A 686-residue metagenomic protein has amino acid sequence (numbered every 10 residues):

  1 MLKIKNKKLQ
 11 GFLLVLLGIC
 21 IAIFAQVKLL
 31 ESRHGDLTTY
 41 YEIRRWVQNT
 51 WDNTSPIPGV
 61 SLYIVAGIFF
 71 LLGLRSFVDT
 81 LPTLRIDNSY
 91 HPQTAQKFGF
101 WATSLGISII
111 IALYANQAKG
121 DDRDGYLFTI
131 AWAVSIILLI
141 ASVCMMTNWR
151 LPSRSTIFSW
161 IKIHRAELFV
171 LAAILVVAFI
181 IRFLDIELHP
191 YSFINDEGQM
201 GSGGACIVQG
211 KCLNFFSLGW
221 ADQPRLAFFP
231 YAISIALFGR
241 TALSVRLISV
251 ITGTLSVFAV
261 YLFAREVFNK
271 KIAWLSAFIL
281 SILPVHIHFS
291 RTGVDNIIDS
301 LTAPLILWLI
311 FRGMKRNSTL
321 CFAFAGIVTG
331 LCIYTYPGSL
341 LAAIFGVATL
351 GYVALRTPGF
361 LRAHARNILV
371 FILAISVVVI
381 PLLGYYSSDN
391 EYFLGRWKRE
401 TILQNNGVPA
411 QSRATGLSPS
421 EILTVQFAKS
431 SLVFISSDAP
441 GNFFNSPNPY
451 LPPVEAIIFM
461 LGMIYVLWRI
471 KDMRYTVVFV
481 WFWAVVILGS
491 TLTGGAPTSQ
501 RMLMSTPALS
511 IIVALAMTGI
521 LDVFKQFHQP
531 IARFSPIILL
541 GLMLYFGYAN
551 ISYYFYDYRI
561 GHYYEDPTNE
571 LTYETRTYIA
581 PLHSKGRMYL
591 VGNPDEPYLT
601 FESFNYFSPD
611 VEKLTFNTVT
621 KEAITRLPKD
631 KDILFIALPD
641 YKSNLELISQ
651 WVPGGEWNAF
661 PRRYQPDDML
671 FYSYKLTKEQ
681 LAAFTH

Functional and structural regions predicted by a protein language model:
M1-L168, F324, F345, T349-Y352 (+4 more regions): Membrane-embedded, hydrophobic transmembrane alpha-helices
C144-N148, I306-A323, C332: Membrane-interface transmembrane helices that cradle and orient dolichyl/undecaprenyl
A172, I372-S376, M517-Y553: Signature aromatic-anchored transmembrane alpha helix within multi-pass, membrane-resident enzymes that catalyze glycan
H189, E455, A532-T618, Q665-P666: Membrane-proximal, lumen/periplasm-facing interface regions of secretory-pathway glyco- and lipid-modifying enzymes
H189, F193, Q199-F215, L237 (+9 more regions): Transmembrane-lumen/periplasm boundary regions of multi-pass, lipid-linked membrane glycan transferases
L247-F268, L305, I458-Y465, L515: Transmembrane-helix motifs of polytopic, lipid-linked glycan transferases
F289-S290, L341, P453, I457-I458 (+1 more regions): Hydrophobic/aromatic-rich transmembrane helices and adjacent perimembrane loops
T620-H686: Aromatic/acidic, Gly/Pro-rich catalytic loop(s) in extracytoplasmic/lumenal soluble domains of multi-pass membrane
